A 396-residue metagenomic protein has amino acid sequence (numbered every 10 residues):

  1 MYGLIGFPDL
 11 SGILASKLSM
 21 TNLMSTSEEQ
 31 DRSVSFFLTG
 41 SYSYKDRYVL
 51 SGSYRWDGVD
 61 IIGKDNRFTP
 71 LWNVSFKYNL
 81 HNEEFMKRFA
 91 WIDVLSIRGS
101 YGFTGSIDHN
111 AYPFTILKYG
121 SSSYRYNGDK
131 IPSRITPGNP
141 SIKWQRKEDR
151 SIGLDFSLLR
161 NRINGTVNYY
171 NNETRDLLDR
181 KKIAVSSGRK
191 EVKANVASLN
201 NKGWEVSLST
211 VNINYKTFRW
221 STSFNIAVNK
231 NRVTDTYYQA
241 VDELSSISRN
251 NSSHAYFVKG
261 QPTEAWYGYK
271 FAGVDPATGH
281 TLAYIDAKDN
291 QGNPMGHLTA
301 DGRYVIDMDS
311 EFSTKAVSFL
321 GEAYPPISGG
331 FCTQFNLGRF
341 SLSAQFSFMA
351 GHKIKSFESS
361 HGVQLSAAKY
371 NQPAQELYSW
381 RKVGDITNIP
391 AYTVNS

Functional and structural regions predicted by a protein language model:
M1-V258, S396: Extracellular/periplasmic, surface-exposed regions of secreted and cell-surface proteins
F36-T39, R55-G58, G153, S313-A316 (+2 more regions): Short, hydrophobic/aromatic alpha-helical segments in well-folded domains
V59, M349-S396: Extracytoplasmic gating/loop element in the C-terminal half of outer-membrane beta-barrel translocons and assembly
V59-D60, T174-R175, Q291-G292, G351-K353: A short local loop/turn or secondary-structure capping micro-motif enriched for an aromatic residue
F68-T69, G292, S328: Aromatic- and histidine-enriched alpha-helix N-cap/loop-to-helix transition segments that scaffold the rims
A194, W204, V211-A323, K382-A391: Conserved small-residue
L320-S356: Glycine-rich, aromatic-lined ligand/substrate-binding cores of catalytic and carbohydrate-binding domains
